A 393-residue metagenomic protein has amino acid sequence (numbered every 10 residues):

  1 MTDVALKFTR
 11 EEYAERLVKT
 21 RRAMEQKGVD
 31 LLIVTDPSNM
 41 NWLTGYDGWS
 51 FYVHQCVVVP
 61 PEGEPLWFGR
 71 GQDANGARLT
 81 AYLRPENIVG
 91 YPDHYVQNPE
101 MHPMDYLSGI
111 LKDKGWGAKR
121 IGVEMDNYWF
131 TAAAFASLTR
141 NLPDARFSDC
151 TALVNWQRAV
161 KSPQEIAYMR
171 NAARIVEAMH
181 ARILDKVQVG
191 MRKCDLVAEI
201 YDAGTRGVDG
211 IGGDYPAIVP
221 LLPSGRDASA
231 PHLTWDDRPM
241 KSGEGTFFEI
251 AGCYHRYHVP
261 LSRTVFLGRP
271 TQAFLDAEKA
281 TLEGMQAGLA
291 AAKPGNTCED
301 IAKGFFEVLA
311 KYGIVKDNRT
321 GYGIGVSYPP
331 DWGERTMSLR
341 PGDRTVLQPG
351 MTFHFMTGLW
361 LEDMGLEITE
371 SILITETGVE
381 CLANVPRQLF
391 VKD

Functional and structural regions predicted by a protein language model:
M1-D393: Active-site neighborhoods and metal-handling regions in enzymes and metal-associated proteins
